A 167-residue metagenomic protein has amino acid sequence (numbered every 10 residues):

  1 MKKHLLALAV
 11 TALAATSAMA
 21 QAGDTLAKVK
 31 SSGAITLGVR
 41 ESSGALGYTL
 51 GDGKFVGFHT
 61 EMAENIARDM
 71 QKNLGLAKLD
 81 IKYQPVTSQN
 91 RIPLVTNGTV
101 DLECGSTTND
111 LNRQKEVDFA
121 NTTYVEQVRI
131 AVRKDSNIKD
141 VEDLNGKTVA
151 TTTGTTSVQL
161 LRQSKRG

Functional and structural regions predicted by a protein language model:
M1-A7: Bacterial N-terminal signal peptides that target proteins for export
A7-A15: Bacterial N-terminal signal peptides
T16-A22: Sec/Tat signal peptide C-region and signal peptidase I cleavage site
A22, K30-E103: Extracytoplasmic small-molecule ligand-binding "clamshell" domains of the periplasmic binding protein/Venus flytrap
T25: Catalytic or ion-translocation cores adjacent to nucleophile or general acid/base/metal-coordination motifs in diverse
V29-K30, L144: Short, flexible coil/linker segments at domain boundaries that flank nucleotide/cofactor-interacting
T36-A45, F55-K72, T108, V125-G167: Bilobed "Venus flytrap"/periplasmic-binding protein-like clamshell domains and structurally analogous long
L76-D143: Acidic, polar ligand-binding/catalytic clefts
